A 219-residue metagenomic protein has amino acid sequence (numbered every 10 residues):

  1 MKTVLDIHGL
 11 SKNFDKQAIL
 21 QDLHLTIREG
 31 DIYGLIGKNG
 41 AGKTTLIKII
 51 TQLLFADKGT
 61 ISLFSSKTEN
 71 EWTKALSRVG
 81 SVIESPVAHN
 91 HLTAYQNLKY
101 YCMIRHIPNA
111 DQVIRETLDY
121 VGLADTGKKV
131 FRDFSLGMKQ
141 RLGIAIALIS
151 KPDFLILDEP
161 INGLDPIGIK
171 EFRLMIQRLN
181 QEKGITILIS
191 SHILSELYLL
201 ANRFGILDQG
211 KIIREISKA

Functional and structural regions predicted by a protein language model:
M1-L10: Conserved N-terminal strand/loop that marks the beginning of ABC ATPase nucleotide-binding domains
K12-L23, I27-I189, L194-D208, I212-R214: ABC transporter nucleotide-binding domains
A219: Short acidic-hydrophobic catalytic motif
